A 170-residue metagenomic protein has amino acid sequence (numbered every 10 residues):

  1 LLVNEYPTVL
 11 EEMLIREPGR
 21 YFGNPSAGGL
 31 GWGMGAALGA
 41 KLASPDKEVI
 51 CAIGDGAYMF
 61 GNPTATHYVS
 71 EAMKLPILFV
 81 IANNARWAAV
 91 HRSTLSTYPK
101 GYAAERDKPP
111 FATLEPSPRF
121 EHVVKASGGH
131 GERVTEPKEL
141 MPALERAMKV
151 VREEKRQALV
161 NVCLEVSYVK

Functional and structural regions predicted by a protein language model:
L1-V3: Active-site pocket-lining segments that scaffold enzyme catalytic pockets across diverse folds
V9-K170: Thiamine diphosphate
